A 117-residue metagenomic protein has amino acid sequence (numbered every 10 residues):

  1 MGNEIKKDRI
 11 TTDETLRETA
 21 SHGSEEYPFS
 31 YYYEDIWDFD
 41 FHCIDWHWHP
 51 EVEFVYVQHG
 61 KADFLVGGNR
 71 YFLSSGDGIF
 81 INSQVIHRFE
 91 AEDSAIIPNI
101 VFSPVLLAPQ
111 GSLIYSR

Functional and structural regions predicted by a protein language model:
M1-L65, Y71: Generic protein-terminus/edge-of-domain signal
G2-Y31, I86-R117: A hydrophobic/aromatic-rich effector-binding and dimerization subdomain of bacterial HTH-type transcriptional regulators
F39-F41, Q84, F102: Residue-level signal for pocket-adjacent positions within structured domains
P50, S74-S75, D93: Residue-level preference for short coil/turn positions at secondary-structure junctions
V55, I79, I100: Conserved GNAT-family N-acetyltransferase fold
H59-K61, G68, Q84-I86, A95: A generic structural motif
D63, F80-N82, F89-E90: Well-ordered, non-transmembrane segments within structured domains
G68-S83: Short acidic-glycine-tyrosine-enriched beta hairpin
